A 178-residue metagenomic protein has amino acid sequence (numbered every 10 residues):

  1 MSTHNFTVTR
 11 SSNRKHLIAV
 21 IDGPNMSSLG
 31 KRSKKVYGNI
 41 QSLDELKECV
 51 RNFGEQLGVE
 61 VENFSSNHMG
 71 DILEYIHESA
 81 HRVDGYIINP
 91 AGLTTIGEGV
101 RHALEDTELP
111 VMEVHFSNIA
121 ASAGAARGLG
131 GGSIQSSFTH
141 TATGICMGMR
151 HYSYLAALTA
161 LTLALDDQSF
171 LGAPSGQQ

Functional and structural regions predicted by a protein language model:
S2-A19, R101-L104: Short amphipathic alpha-helices and their capping/turn segments at secondary-structure boundaries
P24-M26, A91-T94, S117-I119: Short glycine-rich anion-binding loops that position phosphate/pyrophosphate groups of nucleotides and phosphorylated
L29-D44: Glycine- and acidic-residue-enriched helix-capping/strand-helix junction motifs
E60-G70: Short beta->alpha junction loops
N63, A121-S175: Short, glycine-/small-residue-rich phosphate/pyrophosphate-handling segment
E78, I96-T107: Short Gly/Thr/Asp-enriched flexible loops that form oxyanion-binding sites at enzyme active sites
S79-Y86: Short acidic/histidine-rich motifs immediately flanking catalytic phosphotransfer sites in two-component signaling
L104-G124: Short, acidic/small-residue loops that bind anionic groups at enzyme active sites
